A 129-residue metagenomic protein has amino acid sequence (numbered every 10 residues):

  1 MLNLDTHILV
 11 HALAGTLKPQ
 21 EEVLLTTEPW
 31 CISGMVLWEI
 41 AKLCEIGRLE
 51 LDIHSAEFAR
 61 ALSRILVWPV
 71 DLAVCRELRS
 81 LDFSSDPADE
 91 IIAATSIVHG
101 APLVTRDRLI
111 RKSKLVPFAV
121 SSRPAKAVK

Functional and structural regions predicted by a protein language model:
M1-I32, E45-F58, H99, S113 (+1 more regions): Short, well-structured N-terminal submotif of metal-dependent ribonuclease cores
L4, I32-M35, V70, T105-R106: A conserved hydrophobic position in a structured secondary element of the catalytic/binding core that shapes
L9, L37, C75, I110-R111: A generic structural signal for short hydrophobic patches within well-formed alpha-helices
W30, V67, L103, P117-F118: Hydrophobic beta-strand scaffold residues
W38, A59, A93, R111 (+1 more regions): Positions that flank functional sites
E39-L43, R76-R79: A short acidic, helix-capping loop that chelates divalent metal ions and anchors anionic groups
D52, R64-L109: Active-site neighborhoods of divalent-metal-dependent phosphate/nucleic-acid chemistry enzymes
